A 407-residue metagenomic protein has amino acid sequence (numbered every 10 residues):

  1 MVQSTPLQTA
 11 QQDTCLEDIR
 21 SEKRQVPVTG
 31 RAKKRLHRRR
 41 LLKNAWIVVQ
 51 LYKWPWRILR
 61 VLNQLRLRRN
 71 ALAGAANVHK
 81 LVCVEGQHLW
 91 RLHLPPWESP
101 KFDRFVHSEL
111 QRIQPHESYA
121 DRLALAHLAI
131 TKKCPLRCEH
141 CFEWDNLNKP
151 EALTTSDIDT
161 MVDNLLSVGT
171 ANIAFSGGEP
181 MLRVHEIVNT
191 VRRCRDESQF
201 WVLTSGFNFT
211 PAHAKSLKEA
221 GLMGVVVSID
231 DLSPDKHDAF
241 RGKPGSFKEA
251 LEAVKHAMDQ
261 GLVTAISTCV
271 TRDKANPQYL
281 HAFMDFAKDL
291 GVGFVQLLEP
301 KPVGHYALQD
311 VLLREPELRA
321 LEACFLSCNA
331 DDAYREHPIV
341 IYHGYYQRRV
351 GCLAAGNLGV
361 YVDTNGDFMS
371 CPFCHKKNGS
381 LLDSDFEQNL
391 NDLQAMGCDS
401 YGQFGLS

Functional and structural regions predicted by a protein language model:
V2-L51, D230, D235, K243-G351 (+4 more regions): Radical SAM enzyme [4Fe-4S]-AdoMet core and its adjacent flexible, acidic and glycine-rich loops/tails across
L51-T204, N208-A212, A220: Conserved alpha-helical substructure of the radical SAM core
F102-R122, V340, Y346, S380-L382 (+1 more regions): Short, charged low-complexity linear segments at domain edges
A124, G356, P372: Exposed loop/turn and edge beta-strand positions of beta-sandwich/beta-sheet ligand-binding modules
C134, C138-C141, C352, G366 (+1 more regions): Short cysteine clusters
S156-F175, R183-L298: Radical SAM/AdoMet-radical enzyme domain recognition
D367, C374-S407: Membrane-interface junctions of multi-pass transporters
